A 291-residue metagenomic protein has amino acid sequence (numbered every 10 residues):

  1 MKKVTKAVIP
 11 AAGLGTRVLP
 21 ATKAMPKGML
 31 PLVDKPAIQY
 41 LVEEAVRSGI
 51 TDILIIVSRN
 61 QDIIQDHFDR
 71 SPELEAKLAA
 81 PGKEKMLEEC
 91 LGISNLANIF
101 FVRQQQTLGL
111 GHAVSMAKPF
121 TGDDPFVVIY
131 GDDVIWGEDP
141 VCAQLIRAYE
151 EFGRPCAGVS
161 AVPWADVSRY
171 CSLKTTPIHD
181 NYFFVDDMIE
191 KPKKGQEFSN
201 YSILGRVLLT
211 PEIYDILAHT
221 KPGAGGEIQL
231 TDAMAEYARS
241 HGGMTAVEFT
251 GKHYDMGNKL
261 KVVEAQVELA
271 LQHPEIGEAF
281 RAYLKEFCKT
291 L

Functional and structural regions predicted by a protein language model:
M1-A7, A279-K285: Positively charged, low-complexity intrinsically disordered leader regions
K2-A79, K83, P140-V141: N-terminal glycine-rich phosphate-binding loop and ensuing alpha1 helix
K6, T51-I53, N98, P125 (+3 more regions): Residues at the starts of beta-strands that form the adenosine-phosphate
A37-Y40, H112-M116, A233: Well-ordered alpha-helical segments embedded in enzymatic catalytic cores
I38, I64, A117, D132 (+3 more regions): Residue-level signal for inorganic ion chemistry
L74-A76, E84-T175, A218: Conserved beta-loop-beta/alpha segment of the NTase-like Rossmann-fold superfamily that binds/positions NTPs
V127, I146-E150, P177-H253, K259-A282: Catalytic-core segments of class I nucleotidyltransferases/pyrophosphorylases that form NMP-activated intermediates
